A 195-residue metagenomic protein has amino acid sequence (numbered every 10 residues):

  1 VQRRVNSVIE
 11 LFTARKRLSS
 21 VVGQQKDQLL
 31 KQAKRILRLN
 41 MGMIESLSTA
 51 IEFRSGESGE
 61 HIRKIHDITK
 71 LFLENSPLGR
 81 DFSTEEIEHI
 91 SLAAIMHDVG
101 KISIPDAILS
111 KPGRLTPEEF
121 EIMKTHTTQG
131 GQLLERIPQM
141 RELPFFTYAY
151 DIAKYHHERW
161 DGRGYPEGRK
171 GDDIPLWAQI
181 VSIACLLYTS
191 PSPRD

Functional and structural regions predicted by a protein language model:
V1-V5, I9: C-terminal output helix
Q2, V22, L37-N40, I44 (+3 more regions): Hydrophobic face of alpha-helices
V8, T13-E45, T49, F53-G56: Amphipathic alpha-helical coiled-coil "transmission" helices that mediate dimerization and conformational coupling
S48, E52-P191: Metal-dependent catalytic cores of enzymes that make or break cyclic nucleotides and related phosphoester linkages
